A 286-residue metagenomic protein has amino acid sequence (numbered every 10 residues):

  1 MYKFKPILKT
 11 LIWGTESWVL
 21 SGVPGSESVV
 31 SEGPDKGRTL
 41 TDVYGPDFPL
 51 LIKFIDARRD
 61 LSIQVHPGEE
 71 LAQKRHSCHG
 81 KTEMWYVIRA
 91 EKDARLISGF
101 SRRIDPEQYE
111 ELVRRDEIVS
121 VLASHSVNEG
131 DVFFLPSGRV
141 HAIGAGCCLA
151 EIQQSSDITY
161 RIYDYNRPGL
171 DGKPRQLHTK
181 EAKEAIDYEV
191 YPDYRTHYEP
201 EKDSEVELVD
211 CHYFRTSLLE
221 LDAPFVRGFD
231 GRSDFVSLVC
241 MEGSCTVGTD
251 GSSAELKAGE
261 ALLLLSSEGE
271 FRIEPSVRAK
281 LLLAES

Functional and structural regions predicted by a protein language model:
M1-I104, D164-P192, T216, S286: Transition-metal
I52-K53, L61, E83-Y86, S124-H125 (+4 more regions): His/acidic/aromatic-lined binding-pocket segments of jelly-roll/cupin-type domains and related regulatory beta-sandwich
D56-D60, E69, H79-G80, A90-D93 (+4 more regions): Ligand-binding loop in jelly-roll beta-barrel domains
E111-V119, E242-T246: Short, structured beta-strand/loop micro-motifs enriched in basic residues and often containing a Trp
V121, V132-F134, V140-Y191: An exposed, glycine/acidic-rich loop-and-rim segment of catalytic or binding clefts
L122-F134, D250-E268: Short acidic-glycine-tyrosine-enriched beta hairpin
L177-D230: Functionally critical, mid-to-C-terminal surface segments that flank or help form catalytic/ligand
F225-R227, G243-G248, A261: Short beta-strand segments in beta-sandwich/barrel cores
